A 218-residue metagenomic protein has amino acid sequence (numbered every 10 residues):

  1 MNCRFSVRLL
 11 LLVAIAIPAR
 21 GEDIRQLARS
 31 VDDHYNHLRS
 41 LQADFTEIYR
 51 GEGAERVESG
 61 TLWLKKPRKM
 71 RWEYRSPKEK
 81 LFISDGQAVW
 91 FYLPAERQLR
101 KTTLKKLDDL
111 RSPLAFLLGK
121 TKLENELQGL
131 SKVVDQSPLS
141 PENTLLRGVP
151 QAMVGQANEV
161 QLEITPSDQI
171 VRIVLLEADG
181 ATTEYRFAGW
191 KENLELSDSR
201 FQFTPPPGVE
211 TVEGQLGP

Functional and structural regions predicted by a protein language model:
R4-L12: Sec-dependent signal peptide recognition, specifically the positively charged N-region followed immediately by
I17-R56, K69, P205-P218: N-terminal leader/targeting segments and the immediate start of mature chains
L38-S40, V57-S59, K65-P67, P77 (+5 more regions): Extracytoplasmic
T46-R50, E73-R75, Y92-P94, V149-Q151 (+1 more regions): A generic structural motif
T61-P113, T183-E184: An acidic-aromatic
R97-E142: Flexible, surface-exposed loop/linker segments and immediately adjacent secondary-structure boundaries
N125-G208, V212-Q215: Gly/Pro-enriched, hydrophobic low-complexity segments that function as extracytoplasmic propeptides/linkers
